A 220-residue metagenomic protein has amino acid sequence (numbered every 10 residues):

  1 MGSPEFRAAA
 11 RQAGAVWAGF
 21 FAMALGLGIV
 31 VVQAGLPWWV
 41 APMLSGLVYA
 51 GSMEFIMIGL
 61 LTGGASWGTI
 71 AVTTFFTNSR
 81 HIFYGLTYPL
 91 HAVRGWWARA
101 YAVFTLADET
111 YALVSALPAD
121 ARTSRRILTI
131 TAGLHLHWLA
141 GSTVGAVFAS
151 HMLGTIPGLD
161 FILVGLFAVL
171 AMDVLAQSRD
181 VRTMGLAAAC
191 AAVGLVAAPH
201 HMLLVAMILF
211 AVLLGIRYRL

Functional and structural regions predicted by a protein language model:
M1-A8: Short, Lys/Arg-rich, polar N-terminal cytosolic tail immediately upstream of the first transmembrane signal-anchor
R11-V103, A121, M202: Pore-lining transmembrane helices
G26-V30, L47, I56, T87 (+6 more regions): Residues within alpha-helical transmembrane segments of multi-pass membrane proteins, especially transporters, ion
W38, I58-L60, P89, A116 (+2 more regions): Short alpha-helix boundary/capping motifs
S66-T77, W96-A102, R179-V196, F210-L220: Juxtamembrane/interfacial segments around transmembrane helices
A71-D160: Helix-loop-helix junctions within the multi-pass membrane cores of secondary transporters/permeases
R122-I208, I216: Membrane-embedded alpha-helical modules
